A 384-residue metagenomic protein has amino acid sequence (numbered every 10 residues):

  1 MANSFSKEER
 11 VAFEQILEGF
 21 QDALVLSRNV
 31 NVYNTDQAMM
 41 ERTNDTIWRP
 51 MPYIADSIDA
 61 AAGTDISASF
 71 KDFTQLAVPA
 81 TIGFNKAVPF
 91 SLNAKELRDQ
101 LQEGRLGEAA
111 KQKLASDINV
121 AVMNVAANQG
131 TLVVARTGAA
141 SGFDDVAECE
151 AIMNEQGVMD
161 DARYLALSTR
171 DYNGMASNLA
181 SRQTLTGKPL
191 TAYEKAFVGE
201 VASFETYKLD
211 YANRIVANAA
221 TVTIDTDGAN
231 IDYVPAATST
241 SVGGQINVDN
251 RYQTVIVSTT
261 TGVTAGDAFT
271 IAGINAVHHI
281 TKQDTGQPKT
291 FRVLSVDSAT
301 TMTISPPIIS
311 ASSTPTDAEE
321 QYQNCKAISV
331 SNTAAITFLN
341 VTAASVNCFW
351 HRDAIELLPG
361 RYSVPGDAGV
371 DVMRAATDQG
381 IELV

Functional and structural regions predicted by a protein language model:
M1-A77: N-terminal "assembly arms/tails" that initiate or stabilize quaternary assembly in self-assembling proteins
A2-R10, S27-Y33, E41, A176-V384: Sequence/fold signature of self-assembling virion shell proteins
N29-D36, D145-M153: Short alpha-helical segments and helix-capping/turn motifs at coil-helix boundaries
T43-N44, M159-D161, T264-A265: Short, well-ordered loop/turn elements at secondary-structure boundaries
R49, V78-E148, N154-D171, E194-D210 (+1 more regions): Long, contiguous amphipathic alpha-helices that act as assembly "spine/axial" helices in icosahedral shell and virion
Y53, T169-D171, D297: Short, flexible loop/turn elements at secondary-structure junctions
A55, D171-N173, A212: Short loop/turn segments at secondary-structure transitions that flank enzyme active sites
S69-G83, T221, D232: A glycine-rich, hydrophobic loop/mini-helix early in the fold
